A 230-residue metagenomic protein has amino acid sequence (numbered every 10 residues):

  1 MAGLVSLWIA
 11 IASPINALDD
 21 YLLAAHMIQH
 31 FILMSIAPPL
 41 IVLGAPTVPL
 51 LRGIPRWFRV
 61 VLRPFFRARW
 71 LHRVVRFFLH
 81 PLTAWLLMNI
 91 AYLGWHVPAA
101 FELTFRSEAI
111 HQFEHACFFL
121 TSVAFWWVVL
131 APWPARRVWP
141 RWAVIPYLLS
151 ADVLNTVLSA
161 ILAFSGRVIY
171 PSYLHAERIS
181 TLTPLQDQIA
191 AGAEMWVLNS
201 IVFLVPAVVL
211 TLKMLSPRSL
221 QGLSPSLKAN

Functional and structural regions predicted by a protein language model:
M1-N230: Alpha-helical membrane segments of multi-pass proteins
